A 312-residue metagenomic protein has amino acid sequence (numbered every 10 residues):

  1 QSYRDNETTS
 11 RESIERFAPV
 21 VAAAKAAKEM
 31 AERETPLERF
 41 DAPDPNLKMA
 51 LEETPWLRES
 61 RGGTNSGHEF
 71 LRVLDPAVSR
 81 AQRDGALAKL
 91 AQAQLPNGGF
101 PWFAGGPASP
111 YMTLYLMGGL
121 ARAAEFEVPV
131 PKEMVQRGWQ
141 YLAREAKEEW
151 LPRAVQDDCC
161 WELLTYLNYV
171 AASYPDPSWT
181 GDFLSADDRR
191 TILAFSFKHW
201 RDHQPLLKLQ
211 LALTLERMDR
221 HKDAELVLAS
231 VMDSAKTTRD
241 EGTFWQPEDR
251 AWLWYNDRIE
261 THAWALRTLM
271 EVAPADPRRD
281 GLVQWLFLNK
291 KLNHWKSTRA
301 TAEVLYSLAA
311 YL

Functional and structural regions predicted by a protein language model:
Q1-L312: Large, well-folded core regions of big proteins
